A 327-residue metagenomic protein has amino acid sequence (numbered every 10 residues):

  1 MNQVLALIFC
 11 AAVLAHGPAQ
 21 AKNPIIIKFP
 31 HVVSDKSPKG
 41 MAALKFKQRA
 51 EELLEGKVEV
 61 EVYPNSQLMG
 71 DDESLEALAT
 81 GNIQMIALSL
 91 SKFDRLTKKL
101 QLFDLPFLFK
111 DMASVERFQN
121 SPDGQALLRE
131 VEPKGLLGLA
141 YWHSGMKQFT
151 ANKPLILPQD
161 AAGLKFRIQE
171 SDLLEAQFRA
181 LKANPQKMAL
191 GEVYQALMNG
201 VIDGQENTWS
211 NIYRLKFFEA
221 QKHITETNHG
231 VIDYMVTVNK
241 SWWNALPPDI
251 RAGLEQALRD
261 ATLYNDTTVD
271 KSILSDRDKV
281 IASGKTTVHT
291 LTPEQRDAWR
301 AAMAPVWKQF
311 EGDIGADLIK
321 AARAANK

Functional and structural regions predicted by a protein language model:
L5-A15: Bacterial N-terminal signal peptides
A15-A21: Bacterial Sec-dependent signal peptides at the C-terminal "C-region" and cleavage site
A21-S114, P122-K327: N-terminal secretory/targeting leader peptides
